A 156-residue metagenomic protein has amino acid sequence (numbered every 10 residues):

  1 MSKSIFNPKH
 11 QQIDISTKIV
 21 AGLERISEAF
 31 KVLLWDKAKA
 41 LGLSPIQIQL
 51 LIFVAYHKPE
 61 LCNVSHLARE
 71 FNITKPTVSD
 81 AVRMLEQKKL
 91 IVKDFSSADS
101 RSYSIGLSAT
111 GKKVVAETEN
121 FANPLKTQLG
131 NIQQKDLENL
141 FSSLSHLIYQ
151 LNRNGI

Functional and structural regions predicted by a protein language model:
M1-L41, L90: N-terminal leader segment of winged-helix/HTH proteins
M1-Q11, K135-I156: C-terminal regulatory/oligomerization modules of transcriptional regulators
I5, R83-F141: Charged, amphipathic alpha-helical coiled-coil/dimerization segments
L23-I26, F30-L33, F71, V114-I132 (+2 more regions): Alpha-helical linker/hinge and terminal dimerization helices associated with HTH transcriptional regulators
V32-T74: N-terminal helix-turn-helix DNA-binding core of bacterial DNA-binding proteins
V64, V82-R83: Short, hydrophobic-biased segments on the C-terminal half of alpha helices that form "recognition helices"
